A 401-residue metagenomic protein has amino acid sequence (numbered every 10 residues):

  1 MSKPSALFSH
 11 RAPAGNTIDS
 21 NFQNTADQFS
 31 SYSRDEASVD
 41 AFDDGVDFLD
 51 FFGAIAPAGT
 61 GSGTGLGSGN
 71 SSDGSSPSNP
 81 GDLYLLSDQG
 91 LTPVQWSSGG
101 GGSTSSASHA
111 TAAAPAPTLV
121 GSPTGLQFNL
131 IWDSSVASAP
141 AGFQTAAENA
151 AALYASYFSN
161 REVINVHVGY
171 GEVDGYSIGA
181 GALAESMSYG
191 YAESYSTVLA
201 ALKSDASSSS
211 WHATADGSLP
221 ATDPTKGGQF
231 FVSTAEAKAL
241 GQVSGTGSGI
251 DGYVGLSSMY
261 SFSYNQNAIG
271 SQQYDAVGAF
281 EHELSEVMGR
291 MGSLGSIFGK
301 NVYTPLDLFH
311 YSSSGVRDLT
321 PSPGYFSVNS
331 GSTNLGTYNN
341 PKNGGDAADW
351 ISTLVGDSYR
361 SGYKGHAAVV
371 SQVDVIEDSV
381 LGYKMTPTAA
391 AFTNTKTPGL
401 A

Functional and structural regions predicted by a protein language model:
S2-A279, E286-N394: Extracellular zinc-dependent metalloprotease catalytic-domain scaffold
N394-A401: Extracellular glycosylation-rich, acidic/polar low-complexity regions of adhesion- and matrix-associated proteins
